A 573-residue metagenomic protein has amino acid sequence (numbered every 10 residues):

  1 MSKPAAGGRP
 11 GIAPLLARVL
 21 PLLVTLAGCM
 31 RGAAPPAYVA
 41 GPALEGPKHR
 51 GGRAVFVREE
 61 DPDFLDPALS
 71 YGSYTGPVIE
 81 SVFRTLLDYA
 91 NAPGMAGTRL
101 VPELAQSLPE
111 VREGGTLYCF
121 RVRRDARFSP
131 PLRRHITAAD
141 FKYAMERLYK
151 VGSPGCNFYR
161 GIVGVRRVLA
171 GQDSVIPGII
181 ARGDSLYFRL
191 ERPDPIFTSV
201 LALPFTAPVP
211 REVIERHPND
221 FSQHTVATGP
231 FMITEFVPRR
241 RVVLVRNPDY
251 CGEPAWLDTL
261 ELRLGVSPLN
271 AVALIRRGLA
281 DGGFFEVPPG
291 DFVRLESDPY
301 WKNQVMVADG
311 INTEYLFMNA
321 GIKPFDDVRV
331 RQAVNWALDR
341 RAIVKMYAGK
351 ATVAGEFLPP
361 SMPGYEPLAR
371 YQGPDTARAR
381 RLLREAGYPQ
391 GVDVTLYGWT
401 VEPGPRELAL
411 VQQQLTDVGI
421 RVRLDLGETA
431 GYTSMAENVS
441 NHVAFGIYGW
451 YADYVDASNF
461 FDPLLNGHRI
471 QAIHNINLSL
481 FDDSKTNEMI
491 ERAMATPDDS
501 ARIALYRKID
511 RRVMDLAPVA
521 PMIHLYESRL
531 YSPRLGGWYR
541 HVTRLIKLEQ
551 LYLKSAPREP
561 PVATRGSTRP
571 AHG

Functional and structural regions predicted by a protein language model:
M30-A33: Bacterial signal peptide processing site
P36-Y38, V237, N335-E366, E402-Q413 (+1 more regions): Detector for C-terminal structural segments
A40, E45, E60-I79, G97 (+7 more regions): A structural "hinge/loop" feature
V57-E113, F221-T228: N-terminal lobe/hinge region of extracytoplasmic solute-binding protein
Y89-A90, V245-P248, A308-A333, F481 (+1 more regions): A bilobed periplasmic-binding-protein/Venus flytrap-type ligand-binding module shared by bacterial periplasmic
R121, I136-K142, R147-R211: Surface-exposed binding/hinge segments that line and control ligand-binding clefts or catalytic entry sites
E215-S222, N247-R294, R421: Ligand-site clamp/hinge motif
F231, N319, F325, G349-E385 (+1 more regions): Structural transition elements
